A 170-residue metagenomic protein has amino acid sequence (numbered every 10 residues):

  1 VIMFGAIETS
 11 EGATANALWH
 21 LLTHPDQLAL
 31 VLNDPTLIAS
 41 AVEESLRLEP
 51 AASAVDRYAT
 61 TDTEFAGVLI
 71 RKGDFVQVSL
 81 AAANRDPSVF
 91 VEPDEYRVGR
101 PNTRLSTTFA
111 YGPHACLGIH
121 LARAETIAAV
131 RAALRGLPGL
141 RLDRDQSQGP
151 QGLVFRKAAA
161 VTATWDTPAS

Functional and structural regions predicted by a protein language model:
V1-S170: Cytochrome P450
